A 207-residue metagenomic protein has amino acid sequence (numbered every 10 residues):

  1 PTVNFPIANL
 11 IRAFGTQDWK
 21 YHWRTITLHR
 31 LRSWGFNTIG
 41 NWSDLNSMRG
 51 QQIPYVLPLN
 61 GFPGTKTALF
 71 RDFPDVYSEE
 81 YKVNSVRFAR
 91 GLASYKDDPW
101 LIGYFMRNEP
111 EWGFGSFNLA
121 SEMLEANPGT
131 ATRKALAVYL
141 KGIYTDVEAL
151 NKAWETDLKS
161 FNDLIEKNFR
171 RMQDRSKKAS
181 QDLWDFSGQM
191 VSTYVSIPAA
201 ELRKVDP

Functional and structural regions predicted by a protein language model:
P1, P6-A8, A13-G15, D97-P207: Polysaccharide-binding and catalytic clefts of secreted carbohydrate-active enzymes
P1-Q51, P63-D97, S176-K177, Q181-W184 (+1 more regions): Active-site-adjacent substrate/metal-binding segments within catalytic domains of carbohydrate-active enzymes
T38, P54-V56, W100-F105: Structural preference for beta-strand elements that scaffold enzyme active sites
Q51-Q52, P207: Short glycine/proline-enriched coil/turn segments at helix->beta-strand junctions
I53-P74, N108-G115, S121-E122: Substrate-binding cleft and catalytic face of glycoside hydrolase catalytic domains, especially the flexible beta-alpha
